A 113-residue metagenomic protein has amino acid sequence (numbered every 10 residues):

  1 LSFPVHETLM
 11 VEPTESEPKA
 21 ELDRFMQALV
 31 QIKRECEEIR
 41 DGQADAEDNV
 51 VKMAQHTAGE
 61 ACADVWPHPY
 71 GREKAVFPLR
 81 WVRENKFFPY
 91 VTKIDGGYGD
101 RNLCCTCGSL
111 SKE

Functional and structural regions predicted by a protein language model:
L1-E113: Non-catalytic terminal extensions of PLP-dependent enzymes
